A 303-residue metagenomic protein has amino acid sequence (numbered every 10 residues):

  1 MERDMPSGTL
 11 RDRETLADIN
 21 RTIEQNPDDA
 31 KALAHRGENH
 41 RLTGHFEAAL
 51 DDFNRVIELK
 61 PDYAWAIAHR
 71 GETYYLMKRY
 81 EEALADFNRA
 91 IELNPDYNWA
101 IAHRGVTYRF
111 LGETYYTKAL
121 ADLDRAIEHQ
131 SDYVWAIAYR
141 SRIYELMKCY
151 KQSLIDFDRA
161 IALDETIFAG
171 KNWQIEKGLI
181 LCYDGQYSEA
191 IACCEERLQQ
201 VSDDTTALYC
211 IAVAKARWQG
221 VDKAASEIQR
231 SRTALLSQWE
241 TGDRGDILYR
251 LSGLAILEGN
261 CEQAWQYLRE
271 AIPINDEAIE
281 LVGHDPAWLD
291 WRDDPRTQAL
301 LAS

Functional and structural regions predicted by a protein language model:
T22, R55-V56, A90, R125-A126 (+5 more regions): Canonical positions in the second alpha-helix
K31, W65, W99, V106 (+5 more regions): Start-of-helix register in tetratricopeptide repeats
T43, M77, L111-E113, M147 (+3 more regions): Structural motif corresponding to the intra-repeat A-B loop/turn of tetratricopeptide repeats
D164, F168-A169, W173-S303: Alpha-helical protein-protein interaction modules
